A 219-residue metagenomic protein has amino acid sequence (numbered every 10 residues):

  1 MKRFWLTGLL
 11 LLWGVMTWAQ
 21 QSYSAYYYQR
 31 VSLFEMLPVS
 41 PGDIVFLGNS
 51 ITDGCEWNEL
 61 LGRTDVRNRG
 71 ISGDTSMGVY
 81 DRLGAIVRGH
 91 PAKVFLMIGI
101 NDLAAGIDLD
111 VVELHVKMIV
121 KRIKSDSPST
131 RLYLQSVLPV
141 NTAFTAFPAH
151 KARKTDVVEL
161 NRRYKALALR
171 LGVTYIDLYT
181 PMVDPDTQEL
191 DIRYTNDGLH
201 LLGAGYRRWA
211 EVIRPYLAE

Functional and structural regions predicted by a protein language model:
M1-F4: Positively charged n-region of N-terminal signal peptides that target proteins for export
L6-T7, T17: Cleavable N-terminal signal peptides
W18-K93, E189: Serine-esterase "nucleophile elbow" of acetyl-processing enzymes
I44-F46, R67-G70, K93-M97, R131-S136 (+2 more regions): Structural recognition of the beta-strand scaffold that forms the well-ordered cores of secreted hydrolase catalytic
G70-S72, I98-L103, V183: Cell-envelope and extracellular/periplasmic
L109-I119, V157-L160: Charged helix-capping and loop-helix junction motifs
P139-E219: Catalytic His-Asp segment of secreted/periplasmic serine-dependent ester chemistry enzymes
